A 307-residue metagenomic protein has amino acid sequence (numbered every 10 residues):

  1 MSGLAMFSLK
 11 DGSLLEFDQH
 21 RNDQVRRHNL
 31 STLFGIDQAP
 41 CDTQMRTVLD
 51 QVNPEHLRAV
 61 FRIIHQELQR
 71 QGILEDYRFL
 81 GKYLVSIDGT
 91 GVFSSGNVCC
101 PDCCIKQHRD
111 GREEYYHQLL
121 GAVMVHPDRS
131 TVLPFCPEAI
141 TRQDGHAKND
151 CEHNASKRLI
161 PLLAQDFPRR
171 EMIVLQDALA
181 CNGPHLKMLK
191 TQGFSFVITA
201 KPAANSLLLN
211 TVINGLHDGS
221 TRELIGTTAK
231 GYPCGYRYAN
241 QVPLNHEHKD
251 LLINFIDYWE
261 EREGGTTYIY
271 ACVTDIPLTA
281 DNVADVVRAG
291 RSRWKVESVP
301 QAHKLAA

Functional and structural regions predicted by a protein language model:
M1-P40: Gly/serine-rich nucleotide phosphate-binding loop at the start of the catalytic core of nucleotide/ADP-ribose-handling
S2, F17, C41, M45 (+7 more regions): Short, conserved catalytic/metal-binding motifs centered on acidic residues
F17, A280-A307: Short amphipathic alpha-helical "interface-anchor" segments enriched in bulky aromatics
R46-R129: Active-site-proximal, Lys/Arg-enriched surface segment that forms a nucleic-acid-binding/basic interface patch
L80-K82, H117, V132, R169-E171 (+2 more regions): A general structural motif
Q107-R170: Electropositive, glycine- and tryptophan-enriched low-complexity nucleic-acid-binding patches
H146-L207: Domain-level cores of phosphate- or acyl-group-handling catalytic modules
K201-R293: An anionic, glycine-rich sequence signature occurring as long contiguous blocks
